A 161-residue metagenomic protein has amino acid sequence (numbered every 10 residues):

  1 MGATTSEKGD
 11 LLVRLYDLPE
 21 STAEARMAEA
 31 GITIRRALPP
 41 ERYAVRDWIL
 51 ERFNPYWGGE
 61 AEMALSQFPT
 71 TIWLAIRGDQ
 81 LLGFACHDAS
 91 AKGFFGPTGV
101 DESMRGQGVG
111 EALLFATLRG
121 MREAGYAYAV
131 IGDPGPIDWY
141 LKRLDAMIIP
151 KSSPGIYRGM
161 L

Functional and structural regions predicted by a protein language model:
M1, M121-G135: Conserved GNAT acetyl-CoA-binding A-motif
M1-A28, D145, S153-Y157: Acyl-donor-binding surface of acyltransferase catalytic domains
T33-A44: A short beta-loop-alpha structural element at the N-terminal edge of CoA-dependent acyl/N-acetyltransferase catalytic
V45-E102: A conserved beta-strand-loop-helix scaffold within acyl/acetyltransferase catalytic domains
F84, I149-K151: Residue-level detector of high-confidence beta-strand sites
A91, G135-P136: A generic "binding-loop/recognition-motif" signal
V100, G106-R119, E123, K142: Conserved acetyl-CoA-binding loop-helix of GNAT-fold acetyltransferases
